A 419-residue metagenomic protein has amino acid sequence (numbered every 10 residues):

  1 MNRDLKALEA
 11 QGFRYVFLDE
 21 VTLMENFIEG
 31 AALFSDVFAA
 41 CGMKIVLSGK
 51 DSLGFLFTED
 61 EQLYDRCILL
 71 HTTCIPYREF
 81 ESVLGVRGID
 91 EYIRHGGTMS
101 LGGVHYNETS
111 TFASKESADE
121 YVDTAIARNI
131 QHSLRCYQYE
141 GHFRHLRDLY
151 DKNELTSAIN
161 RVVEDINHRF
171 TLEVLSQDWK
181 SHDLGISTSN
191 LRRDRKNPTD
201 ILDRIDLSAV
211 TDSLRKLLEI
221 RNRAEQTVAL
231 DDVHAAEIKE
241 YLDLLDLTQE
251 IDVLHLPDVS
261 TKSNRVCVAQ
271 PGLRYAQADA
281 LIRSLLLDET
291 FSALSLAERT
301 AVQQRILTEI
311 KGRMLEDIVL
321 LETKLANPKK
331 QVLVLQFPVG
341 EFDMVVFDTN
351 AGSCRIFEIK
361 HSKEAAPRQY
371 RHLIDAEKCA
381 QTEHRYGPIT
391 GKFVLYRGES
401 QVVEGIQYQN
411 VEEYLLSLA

Functional and structural regions predicted by a protein language model:
L8-A31: Conserved P-loop NTPase "ATPase switch" module shared by AAA+ and STAND
N26-F27, K363-D375: Active-site-adjacent loop/helix micro-motif of nuclease/hydrolase catalytic cores
V37-E59: Sensor-1/coupling segment of RecA-like P-loop NTPase cores
L53-T58, R78-S82, A366-P367, Q401-G405 (+1 more regions): Switch/connector loops and helix/strand junctions flanking conserved nucleotide-binding motifs in nucleotide-processing
F55-D200: Interdomain motor-coupling "hinge/lid" segment immediately C-terminal to the ATP-binding subdomain of NTP-driven enzymes
H132-F342: Accessory nucleic acid-recognition modules appended to NTPase machines
T323, F342-P367: Conserved catalytic cores of phosphodiester-cleaving nucleases, focusing on short active-site segments
T390-A419: Domain-level recognition of nuclease-like catalytic cores that cleave nucleotide substrates
